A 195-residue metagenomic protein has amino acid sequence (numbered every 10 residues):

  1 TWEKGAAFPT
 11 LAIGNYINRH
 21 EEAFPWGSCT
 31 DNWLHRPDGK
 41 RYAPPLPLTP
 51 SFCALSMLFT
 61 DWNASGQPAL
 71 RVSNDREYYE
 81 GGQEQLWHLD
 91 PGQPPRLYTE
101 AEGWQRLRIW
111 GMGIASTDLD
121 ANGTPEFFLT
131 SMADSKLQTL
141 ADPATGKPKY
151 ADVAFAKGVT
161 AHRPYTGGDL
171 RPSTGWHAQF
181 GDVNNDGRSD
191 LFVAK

Functional and structural regions predicted by a protein language model:
T1-K195: Beta-propeller-forming repeat regions
